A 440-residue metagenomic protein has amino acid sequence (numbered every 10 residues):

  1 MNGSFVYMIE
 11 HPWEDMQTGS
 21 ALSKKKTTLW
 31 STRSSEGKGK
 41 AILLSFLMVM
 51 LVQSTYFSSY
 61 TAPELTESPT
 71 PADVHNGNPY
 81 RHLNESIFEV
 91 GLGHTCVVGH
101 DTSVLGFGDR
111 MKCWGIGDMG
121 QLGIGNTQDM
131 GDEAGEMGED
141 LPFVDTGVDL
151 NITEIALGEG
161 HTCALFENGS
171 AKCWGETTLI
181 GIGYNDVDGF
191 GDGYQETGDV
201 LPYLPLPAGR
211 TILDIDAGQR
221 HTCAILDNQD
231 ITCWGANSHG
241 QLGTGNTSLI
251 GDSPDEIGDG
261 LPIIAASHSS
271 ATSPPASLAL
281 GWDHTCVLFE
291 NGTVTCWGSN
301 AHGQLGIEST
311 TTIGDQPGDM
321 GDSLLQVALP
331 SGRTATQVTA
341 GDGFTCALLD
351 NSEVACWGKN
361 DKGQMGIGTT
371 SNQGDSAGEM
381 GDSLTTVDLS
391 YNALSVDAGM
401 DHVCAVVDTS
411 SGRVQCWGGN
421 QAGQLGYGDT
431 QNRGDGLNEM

Functional and structural regions predicted by a protein language model:
M1-F5, E10-P12, M16-T66: Secretory targeting signatures
E67-D118, T127, P142: An edge-strand/N-cap motif at the start of beta-rich repeat modules
H94-V97, C113, H161-A164, C173 (+8 more regions): Conserved core positions of repeat-based scaffolds
F107, K112-M137, K172-T197, G235-G258 (+3 more regions): Short glycine/serine- and acidic-residue-enriched loop/turn motifs that recur at repeat junctions
T146-G147, L206-P207, S269, L329-P330 (+1 more regions): Surface loop/turn motifs at the tips and blade-to-blade linkers of beta-strand repeat domains
E167-S170, D227-D230, E290-T293, D350-E353 (+1 more regions): Tandem repeat domain/solenoid detector
